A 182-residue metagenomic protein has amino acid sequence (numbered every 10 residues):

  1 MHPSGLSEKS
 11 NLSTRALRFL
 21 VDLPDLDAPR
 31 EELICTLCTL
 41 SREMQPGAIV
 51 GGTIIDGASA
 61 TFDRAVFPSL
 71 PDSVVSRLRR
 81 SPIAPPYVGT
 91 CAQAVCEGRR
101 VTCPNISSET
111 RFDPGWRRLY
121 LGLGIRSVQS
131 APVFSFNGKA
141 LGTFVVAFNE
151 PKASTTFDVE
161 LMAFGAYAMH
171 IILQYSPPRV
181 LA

Functional and structural regions predicted by a protein language model:
M1-E32, E43, Y175-A182: Signal-transmission linkers at sensory-effector interfaces
H2-E8, A147-F164, I171-V180: Regulatory loop-to-helix N-cap segments in sensory/regulatory domains that couple ligand/signal detection
V21-A28, L37-P46, I54-D56, V95 (+1 more regions): Short regulatory alpha-helical segment in sensory/regulatory domains of signaling proteins that mediates
C38-L40, G51-P82: GAF sensory/regulatory domain recognition with acknowledged cross-activation on helical regulatory dimers
V50, G142-T143: PAS (Per-ARNT-Sim) sensory domains
D72-R100: Acidic/proline- and glycine-rich, intrinsically disordered low-complexity segments that serve as regulatory linkers
Y87, P114-L141: Helix-to-coil/beta transition segments that act as allosteric "coupling" elements at the rims of sensory or catalytic
T102-N105, V128-S130: PAS and PAS-like sensory modules
